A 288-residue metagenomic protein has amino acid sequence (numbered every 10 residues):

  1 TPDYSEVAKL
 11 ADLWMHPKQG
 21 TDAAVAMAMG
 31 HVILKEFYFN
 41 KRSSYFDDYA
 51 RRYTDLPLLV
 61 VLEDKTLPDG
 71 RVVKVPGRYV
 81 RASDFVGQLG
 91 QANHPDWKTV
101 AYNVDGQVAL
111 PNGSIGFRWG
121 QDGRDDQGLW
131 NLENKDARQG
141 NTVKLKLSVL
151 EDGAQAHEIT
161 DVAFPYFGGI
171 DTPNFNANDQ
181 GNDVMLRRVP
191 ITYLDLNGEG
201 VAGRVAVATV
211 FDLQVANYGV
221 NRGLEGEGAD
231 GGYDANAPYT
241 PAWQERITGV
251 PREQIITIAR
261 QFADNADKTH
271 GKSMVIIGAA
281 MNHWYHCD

Functional and structural regions predicted by a protein language model:
T1-E6: Short, polar loop motifs at secondary-structure junctions
A8-K9, L13-F262, K268: Long, well-ordered, tryptophan-enriched scaffold segments
Q254-D288: Acidic catalytic cores of enzymes that act on phosphate-bearing nucleotides/polynucleotides
